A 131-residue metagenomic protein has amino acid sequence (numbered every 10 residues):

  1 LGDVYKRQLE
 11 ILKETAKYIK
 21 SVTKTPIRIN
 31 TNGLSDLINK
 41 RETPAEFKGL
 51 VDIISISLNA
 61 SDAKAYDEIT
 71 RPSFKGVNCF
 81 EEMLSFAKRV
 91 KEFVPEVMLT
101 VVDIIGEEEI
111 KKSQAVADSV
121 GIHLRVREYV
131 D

Functional and structural regions predicted by a protein language model:
L1-Y5: Short, small-residue-biased leader/transition segments that mark boundaries at the very start of proteins
K6-D131: Conserved AdoMet/S-adenosylmethionine-binding subsite of the radical SAM
